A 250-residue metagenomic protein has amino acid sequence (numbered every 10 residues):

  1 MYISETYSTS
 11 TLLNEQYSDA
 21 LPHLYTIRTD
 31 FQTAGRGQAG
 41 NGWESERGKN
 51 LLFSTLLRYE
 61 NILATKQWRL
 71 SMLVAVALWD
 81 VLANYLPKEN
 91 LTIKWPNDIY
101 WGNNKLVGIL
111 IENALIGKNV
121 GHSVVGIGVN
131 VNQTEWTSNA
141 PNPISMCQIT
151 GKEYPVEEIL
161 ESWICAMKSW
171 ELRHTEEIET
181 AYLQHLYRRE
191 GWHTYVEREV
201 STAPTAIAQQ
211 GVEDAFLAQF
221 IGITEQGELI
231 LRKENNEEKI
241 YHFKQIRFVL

Functional and structural regions predicted by a protein language model:
M1-P87, A114, E153: N-terminal lobe of the biotin/lipoate ligase/transferase fold
T11, E60-N90, W101-L250: Long, positively charged amphipathic alpha-helical accessory segments at protein N-termini or as interdomain linkers
